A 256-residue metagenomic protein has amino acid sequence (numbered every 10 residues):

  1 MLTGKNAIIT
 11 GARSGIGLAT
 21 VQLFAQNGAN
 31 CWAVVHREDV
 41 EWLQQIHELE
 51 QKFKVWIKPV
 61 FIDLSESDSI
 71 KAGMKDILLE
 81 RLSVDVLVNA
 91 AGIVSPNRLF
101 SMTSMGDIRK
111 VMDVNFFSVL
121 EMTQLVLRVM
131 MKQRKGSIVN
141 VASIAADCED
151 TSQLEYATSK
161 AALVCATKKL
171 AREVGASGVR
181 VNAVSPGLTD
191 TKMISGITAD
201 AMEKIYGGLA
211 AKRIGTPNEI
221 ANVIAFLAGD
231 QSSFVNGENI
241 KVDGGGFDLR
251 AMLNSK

Functional and structural regions predicted by a protein language model:
R13-G15: Conserved glycine-rich cofactor-binding loop
N97, N236-K256: Short C-terminal tail/terminal secondary-structure segment of NAD(P)H-dependent dehydrogenase/reductase domains
R98-F100, S104-R109, I205: Substrate-binding pocket helix/loop in short-chain dehydrogenase/reductase
T123, S159, T167: Active-site helix of classical SDR
R128, R172-E173, S233: Alpha-helical segment proximal to the catalytic Tyr-Lys
S143: Residue(s) in the substrate-gating loop at a strand-loop-helix junction that position the organic substrate next
G175, R180, V235-G237: Short, small/polar-rich loop/turn modules that mediate ligand/substrate recognition or access, typified
